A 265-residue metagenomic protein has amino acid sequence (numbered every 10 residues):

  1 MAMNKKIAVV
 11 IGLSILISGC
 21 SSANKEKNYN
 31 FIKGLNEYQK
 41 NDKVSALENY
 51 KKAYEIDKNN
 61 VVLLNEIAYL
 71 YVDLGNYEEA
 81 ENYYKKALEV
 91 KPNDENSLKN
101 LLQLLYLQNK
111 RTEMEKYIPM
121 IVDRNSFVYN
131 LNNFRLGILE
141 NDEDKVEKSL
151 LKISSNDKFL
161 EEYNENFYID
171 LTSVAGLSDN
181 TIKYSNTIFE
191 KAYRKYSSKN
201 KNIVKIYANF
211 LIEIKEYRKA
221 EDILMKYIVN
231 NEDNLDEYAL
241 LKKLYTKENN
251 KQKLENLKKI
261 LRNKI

Functional and structural regions predicted by a protein language model:
I11, I17-E66: N-terminal leader/linker segments that initiate helical-solenoid repeat arrays
I32, E66, N100, N132-R135 (+3 more regions): Canonical tetratricopeptide repeat
Q39-K40, D73-L74, L104-Q108, L139-D142 (+3 more regions): Register position in tetratricopeptide repeats
I56, V90, D123-R124, N156 (+4 more regions): Structural marker of alpha-solenoid helical repeat scaffolds
N60, D94, S126-Y129, L160 (+2 more regions): Residue-level recognition of tetratricopeptide repeat
